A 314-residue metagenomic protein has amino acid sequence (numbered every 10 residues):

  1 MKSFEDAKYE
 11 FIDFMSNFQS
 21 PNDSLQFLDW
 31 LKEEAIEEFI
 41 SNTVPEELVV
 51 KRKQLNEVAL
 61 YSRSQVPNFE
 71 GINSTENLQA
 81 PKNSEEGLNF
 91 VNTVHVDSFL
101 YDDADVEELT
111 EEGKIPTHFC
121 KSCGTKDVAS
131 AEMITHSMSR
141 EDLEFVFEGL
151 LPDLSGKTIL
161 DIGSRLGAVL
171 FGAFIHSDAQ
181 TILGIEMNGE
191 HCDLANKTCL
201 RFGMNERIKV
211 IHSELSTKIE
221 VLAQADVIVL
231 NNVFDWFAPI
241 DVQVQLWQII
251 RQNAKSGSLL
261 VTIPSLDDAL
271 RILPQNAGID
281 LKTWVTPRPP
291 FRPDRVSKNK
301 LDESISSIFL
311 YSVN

Functional and structural regions predicted by a protein language model:
M1-H136, P264, R271, A277-I279 (+2 more regions): Intrinsically disordered, low-complexity glycine/charged-rich regulatory or linker segments that flank or connect
I115-C120, M133-G156: Conserved alpha-helix/loop element of class I SAM-dependent methyltransferases that forms part of the SAM/SAH-binding
S155-R165: Conserved class I S-adenosyl-L-methionine
K157, Q180, D226: Conserved acidic residues
G167-A179: Conserved SAM-binding loop of SAM-dependent methyltransferases across substrates and taxa, primarily the Class I
T181-E186: Conserved SAM-binding motif I beta-strand of class I
M187-N314: Domain-level detector for long C-terminal conserved domains
